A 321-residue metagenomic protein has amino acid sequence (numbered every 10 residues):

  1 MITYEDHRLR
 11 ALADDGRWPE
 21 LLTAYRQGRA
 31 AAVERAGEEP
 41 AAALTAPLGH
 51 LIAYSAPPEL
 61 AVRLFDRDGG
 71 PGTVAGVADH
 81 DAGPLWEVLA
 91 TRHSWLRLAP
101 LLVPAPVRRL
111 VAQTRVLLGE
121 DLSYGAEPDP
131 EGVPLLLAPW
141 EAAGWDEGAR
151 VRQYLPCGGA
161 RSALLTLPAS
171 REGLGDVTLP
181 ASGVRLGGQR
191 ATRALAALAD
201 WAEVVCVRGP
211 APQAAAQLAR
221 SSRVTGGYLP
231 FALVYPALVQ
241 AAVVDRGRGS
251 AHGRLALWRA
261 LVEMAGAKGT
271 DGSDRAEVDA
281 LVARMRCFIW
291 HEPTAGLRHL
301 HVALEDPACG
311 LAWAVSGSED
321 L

Functional and structural regions predicted by a protein language model:
I2-L122: An N-terminal, globular interaction/scaffold subdomain
R10, P19-T23, T45, G49 (+7 more regions): Generic detector of well-ordered alpha-helical segments enriched in charged/polar residues, highlighting helical
D66-R190, V315: Internal, hydrophobic cores of structured domains that mediate oligomerization or house catalytic pockets within large
S170-T294: Long, positively charged binding patches that form subdomain-scale interaction surfaces for polyanionic ligands
A295-V302: Short, surface-exposed coil-to-beta transition loops
D306-C309: Short acidic-glycine loop/turn motifs at beta-strand connectors
G317-L321: Short, solvent-exposed aromatic-acidic interface loops
